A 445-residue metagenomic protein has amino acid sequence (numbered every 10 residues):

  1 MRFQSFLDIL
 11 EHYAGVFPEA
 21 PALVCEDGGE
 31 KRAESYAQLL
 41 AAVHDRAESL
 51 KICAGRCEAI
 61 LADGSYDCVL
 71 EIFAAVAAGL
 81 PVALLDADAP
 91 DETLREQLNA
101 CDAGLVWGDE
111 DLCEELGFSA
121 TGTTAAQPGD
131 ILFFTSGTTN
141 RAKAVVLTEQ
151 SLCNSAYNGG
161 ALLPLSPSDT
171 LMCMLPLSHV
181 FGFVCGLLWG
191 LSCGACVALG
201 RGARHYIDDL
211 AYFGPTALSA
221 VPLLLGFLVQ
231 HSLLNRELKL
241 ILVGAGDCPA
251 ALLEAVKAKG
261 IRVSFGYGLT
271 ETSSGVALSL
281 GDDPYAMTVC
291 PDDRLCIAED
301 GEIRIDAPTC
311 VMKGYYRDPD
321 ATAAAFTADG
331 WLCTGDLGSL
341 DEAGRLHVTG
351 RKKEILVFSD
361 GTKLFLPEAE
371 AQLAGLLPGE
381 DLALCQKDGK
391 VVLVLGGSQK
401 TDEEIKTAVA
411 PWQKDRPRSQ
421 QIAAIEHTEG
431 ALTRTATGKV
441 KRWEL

Functional and structural regions predicted by a protein language model:
F3-Q4, P18-P21, F118-F134, N140-R141 (+1 more regions): Conserved pre-ATP/AMP-binding loop-to-beta segment of ANL
A33-A37, D130-A156: Conserved AMP-binding A3 loop
E48-D88, M174: Conserved AMP-binding/adenylate-forming
C153-T170, L177-E237: Conserved AMP-binding/adenylation subdomain of ANL enzymes
A198-L199, K259-G301, T309-K313, A323-D329: Conserved ATP-binding loop and adjacent catalytic segment of the adenylate-forming AMP-binding
P215-A220, L228-D283, E380: Gly/Ser/Thr-rich phosphate-binding loop
R304-F358, T362-K363, G375, Q386: Conserved ATP-binding/catalytic segment of the ANL
L384-Q386, A410-L445: Conserved C-terminal "lid"/linker of ANL adenylate-forming enzymes
